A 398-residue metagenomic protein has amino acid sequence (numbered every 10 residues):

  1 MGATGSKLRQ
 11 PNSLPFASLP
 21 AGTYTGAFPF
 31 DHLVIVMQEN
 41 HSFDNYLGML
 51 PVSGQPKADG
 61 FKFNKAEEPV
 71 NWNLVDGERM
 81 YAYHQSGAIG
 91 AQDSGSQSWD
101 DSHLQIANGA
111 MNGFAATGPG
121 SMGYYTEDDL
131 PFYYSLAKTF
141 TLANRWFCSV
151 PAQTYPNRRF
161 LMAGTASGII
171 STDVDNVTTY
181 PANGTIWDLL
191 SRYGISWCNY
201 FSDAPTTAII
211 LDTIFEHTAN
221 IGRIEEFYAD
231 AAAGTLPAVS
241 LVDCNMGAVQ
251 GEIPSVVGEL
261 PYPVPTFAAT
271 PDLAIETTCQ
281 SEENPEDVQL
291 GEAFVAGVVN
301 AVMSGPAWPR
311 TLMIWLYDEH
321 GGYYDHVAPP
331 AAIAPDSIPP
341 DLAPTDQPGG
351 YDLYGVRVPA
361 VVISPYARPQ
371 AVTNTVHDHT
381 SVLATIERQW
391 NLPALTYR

Functional and structural regions predicted by a protein language model:
M1-R398: N-terminal pro-sequences and low-complexity stem/linker regions of secreted or lumenal proteins
